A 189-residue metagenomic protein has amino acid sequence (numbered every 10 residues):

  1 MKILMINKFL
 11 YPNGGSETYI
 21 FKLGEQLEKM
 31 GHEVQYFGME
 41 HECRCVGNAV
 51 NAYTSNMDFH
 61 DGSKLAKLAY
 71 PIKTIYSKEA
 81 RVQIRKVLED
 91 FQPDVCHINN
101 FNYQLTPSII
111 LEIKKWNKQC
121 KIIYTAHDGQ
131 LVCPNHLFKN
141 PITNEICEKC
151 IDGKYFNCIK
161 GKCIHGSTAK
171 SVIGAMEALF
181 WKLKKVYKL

Functional and structural regions predicted by a protein language model:
M1-I3: Extreme N-terminal starter segment of soluble prokaryotic enzymes
N7-N13, I20, G24-D90: N-terminal strand-loop element at the rim of the active site of nucleotide-sugar-dependent glycosyltransferases
P12, P71-Y76, F101, S167-A178: Short, flexible loop segments at the rims of nucleotide/cofactor-binding pockets, characterized by
E17-T18, C45-V50, I109-I110, P134-K139: Short aromatic-enriched loop/helix-cap "lid" or pocket-rim segments at secondary-structure transitions that line
N51-N56, K114-W116, K139-N144: Short, hinge-like loop/turn segments at secondary-structure boundaries
R85-L105, C120-T125: Short N-terminal targeting/anchoring amphipathic segment
Y103-Q104, A126-H136: A short, histidine- and acid-enriched strand-loop-helix "catalytic/donor-clamping" loop that lines the nucleotide-sugar
Q130, E145-L189: Membrane-proximal helix-turn-helix segments that form the acceptor-binding/catalytic region of lipid-linked
